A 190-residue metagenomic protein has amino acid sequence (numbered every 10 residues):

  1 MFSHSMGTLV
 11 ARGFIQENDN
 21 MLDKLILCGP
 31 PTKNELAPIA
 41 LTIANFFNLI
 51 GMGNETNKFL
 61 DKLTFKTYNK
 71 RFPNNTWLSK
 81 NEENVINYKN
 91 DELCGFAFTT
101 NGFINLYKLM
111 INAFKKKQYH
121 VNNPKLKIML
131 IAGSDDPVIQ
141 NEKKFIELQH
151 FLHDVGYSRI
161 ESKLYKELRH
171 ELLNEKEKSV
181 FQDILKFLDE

Functional and structural regions predicted by a protein language model:
F2-G7, A11: Gly/Ala-rich beta-loop-alpha elbow adjacent to hydrolase catalytic centers
A11-L93: Alpha/beta-hydrolase-fold enzymes
F98-H120: Active-site nucleophile elbow and catalytic-triad environment of alpha/beta-hydrolase enzymes
N122-I128, S158: Short, proline-enriched alpha-helix->beta-strand connector loops that line the catalytic pocket of alpha/beta-hydrolase
L130-A132: Short beta-strand/loop motif that positions the catalytic acidic residue of the alpha/beta-hydrolase fold
S134-P137, L168-R169: Acidic beta-to-alpha connecting loop that harbors the catalytic carboxylate
P137-E147: Conserved alpha/beta-hydrolase "acid-adjacent" motif
H153-E190: Catalytic active-site module of serine/aspartate enzymes centered on a nucleophile-bearing elbow/loop
